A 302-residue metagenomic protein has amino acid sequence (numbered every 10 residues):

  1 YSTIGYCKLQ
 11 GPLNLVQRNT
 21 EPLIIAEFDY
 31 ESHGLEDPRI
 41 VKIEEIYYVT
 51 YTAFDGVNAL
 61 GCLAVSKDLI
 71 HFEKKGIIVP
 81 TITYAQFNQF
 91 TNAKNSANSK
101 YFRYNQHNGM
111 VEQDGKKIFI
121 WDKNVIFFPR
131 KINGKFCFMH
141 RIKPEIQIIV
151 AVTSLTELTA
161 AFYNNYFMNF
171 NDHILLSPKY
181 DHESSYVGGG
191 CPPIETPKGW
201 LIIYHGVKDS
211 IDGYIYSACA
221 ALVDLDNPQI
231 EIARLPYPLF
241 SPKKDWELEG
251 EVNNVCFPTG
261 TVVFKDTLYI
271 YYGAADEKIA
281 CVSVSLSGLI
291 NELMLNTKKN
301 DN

Functional and structural regions predicted by a protein language model:
Y1-H33, K42-V125, R130-S185, E195-E251 (+2 more regions): Beta-rich carbohydrate-recognition and catalytic domains
P38, V125-P129, G190-C191, P258-V263: Beta-rich, blade/repeat-based domains predominating in secreted/periplasmic proteins but also intracellular
W246-L248, C256-G260: Short glycine-rich, acidic/polar surface loops and turns
